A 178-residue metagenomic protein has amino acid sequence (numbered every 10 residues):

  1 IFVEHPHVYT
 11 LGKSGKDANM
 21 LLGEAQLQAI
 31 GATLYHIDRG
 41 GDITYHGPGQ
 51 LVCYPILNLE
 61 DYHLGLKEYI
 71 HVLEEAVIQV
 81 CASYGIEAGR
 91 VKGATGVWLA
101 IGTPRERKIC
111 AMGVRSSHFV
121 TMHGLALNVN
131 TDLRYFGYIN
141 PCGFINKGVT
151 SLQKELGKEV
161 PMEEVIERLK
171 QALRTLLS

Functional and structural regions predicted by a protein language model:
I1-E106, E159-V160, R168: N-terminal lobe of the biotin/lipoate ligase/transferase fold
Y9-T10, F119, R134-Y135: Short, acidic Gly/Pro/Ser/Thr-rich loop/turn segments
I86-V91, M122-H123, Y135-I139, S178: Short conserved catalytic/interaction loops centered on acidic-Pro-aromatic/His motifs
W98, R115, L133-S178: C-terminal accessory segment of soluble enzyme catalytic cores
I109-V129: Short, conserved beta-strand/beta-arch hydrophobic-aromatic motifs that form part of recognition grooves or interface
